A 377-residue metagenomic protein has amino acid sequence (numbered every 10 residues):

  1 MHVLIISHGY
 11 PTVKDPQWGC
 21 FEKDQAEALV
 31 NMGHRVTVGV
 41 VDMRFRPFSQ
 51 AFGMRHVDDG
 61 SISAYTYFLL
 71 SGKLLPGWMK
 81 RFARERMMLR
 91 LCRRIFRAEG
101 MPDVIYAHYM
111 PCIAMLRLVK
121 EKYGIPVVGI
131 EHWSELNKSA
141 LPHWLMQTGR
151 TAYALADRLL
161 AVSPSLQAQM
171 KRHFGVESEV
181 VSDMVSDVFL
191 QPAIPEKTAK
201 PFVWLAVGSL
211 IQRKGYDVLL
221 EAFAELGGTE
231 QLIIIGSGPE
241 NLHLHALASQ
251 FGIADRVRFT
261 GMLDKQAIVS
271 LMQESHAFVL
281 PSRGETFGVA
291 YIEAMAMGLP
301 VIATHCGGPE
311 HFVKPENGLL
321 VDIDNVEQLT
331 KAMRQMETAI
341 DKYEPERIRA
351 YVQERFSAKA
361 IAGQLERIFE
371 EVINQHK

Functional and structural regions predicted by a protein language model:
M1-M54, E370, K377: N-terminal subdomain of nucleotide-sugar transferases
C20, F202-E230, P239-H245, E327: A conserved mid-protein helix/loop that constitutes part of the nucleotide-sugar donor-binding site
V40, G149-P192: Donor nucleotide-sugar binding/catalytic pocket of nucleotide-sugar-dependent glycosyltransferases
M262-L263, S270-S275: Short alpha-helical donor nucleotide-sugar binding micro-motif in glycosyltransferases
R283: Aromatic "clamp/platform" in nucleotide-sugar-dependent glycosyltransferases that forms part of the donor/acceptor
P300-A303: Short hydrophobic beta-strand element within catalytic cores of glycosyltransferases and related nucleotide-activated
P315, L319-V326, Q335-D341: Conserved acidic donor-binding segment of nucleotide-sugar-dependent glycosyltransferases
K342-R355, R367: A short, well-ordered alpha-helix in the C-terminal region of glycosyltransferases
